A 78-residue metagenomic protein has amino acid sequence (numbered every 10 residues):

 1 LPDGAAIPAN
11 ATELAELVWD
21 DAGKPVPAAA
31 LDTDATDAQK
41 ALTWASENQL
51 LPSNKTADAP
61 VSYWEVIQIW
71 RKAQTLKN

Functional and structural regions predicted by a protein language model:
L1-N78: N-terminal propeptides
